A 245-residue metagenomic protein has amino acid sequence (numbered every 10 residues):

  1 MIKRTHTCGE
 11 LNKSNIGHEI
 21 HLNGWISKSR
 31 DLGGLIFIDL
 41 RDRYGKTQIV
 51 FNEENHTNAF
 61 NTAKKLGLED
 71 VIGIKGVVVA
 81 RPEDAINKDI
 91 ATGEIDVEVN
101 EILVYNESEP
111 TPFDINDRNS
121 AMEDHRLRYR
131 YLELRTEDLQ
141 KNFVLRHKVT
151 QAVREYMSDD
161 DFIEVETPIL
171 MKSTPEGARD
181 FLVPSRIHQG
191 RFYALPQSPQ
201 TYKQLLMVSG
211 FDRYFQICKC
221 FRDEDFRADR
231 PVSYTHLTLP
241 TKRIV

Functional and structural regions predicted by a protein language model:
I2-Y234: Class II aminoacyl-tRNA synthetase-like tRNA-binding/catalytic domains
K13, T241-K242: Low-complexity, intrinsically disordered short peptide segments enriched in small/polar/basic residues
T235-T241: Conserved small/polar residues in nucleotide/adenosyl-binding loops
